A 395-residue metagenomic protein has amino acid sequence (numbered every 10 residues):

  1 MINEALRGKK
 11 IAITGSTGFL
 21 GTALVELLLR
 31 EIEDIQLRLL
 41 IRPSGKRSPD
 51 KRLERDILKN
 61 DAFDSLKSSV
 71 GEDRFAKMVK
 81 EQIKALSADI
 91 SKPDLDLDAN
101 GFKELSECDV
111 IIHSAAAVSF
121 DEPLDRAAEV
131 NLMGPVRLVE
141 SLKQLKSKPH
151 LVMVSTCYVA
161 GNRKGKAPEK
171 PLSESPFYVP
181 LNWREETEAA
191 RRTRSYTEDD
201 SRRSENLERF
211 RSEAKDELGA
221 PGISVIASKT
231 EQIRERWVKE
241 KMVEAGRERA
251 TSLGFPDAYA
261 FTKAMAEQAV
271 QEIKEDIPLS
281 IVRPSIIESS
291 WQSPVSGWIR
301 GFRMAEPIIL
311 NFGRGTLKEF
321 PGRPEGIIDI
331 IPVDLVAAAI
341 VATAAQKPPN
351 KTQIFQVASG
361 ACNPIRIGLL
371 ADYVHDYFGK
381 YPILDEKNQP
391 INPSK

Functional and structural regions predicted by a protein language model:
M1-A117, L124-A128, P135-H150, A160-Q232: N-terminal Rossmann/SDR dinucleotide-binding element
L132-L138, T262-V270, V336: Conserved catalytic Lys-bearing alpha helix of Rossmann-like short-chain dehydrogenase/reductases
E208-A245, T251-A258, T262-G297, P349-I354: Conserved beta-loop-beta element that borders a ligand/cofactor-binding pocket
F261-M265, G301-A305, R323-A344: Substrate-positioning beta->alpha
P284, S289-S290, F320-G326, F355-I365 (+1 more regions): Glycine-rich Rossmann NAD(P)(H)-binding loop
V295-E319: C-terminal beta-strand-loop-alpha-helix "lid" module of Rossmann-like NAD(P)-dependent dehydrogenases
T343-K395: Mid/C-terminal beta-alpha module of Rossmann-like enzyme folds, strongest in SDR-family dehydrogenases/epimerases
